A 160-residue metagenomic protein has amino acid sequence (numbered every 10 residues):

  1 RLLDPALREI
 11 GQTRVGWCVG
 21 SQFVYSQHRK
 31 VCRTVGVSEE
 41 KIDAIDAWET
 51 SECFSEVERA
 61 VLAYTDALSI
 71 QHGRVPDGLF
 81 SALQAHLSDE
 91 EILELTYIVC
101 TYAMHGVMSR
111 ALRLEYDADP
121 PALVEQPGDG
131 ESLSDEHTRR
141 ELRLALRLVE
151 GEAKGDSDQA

Functional and structural regions predicted by a protein language model:
R1-A160: Hydrophobic alpha-helical segments
